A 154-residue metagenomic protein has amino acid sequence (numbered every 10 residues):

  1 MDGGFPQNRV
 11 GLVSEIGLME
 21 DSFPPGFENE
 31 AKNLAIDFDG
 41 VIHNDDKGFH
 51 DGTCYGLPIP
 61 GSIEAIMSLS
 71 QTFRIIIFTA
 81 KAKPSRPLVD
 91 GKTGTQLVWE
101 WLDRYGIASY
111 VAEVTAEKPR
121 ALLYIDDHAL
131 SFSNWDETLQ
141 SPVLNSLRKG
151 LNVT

Functional and structural regions predicted by a protein language model:
D2-T154: HAD-like aspartate-dependent phosphatase fold
